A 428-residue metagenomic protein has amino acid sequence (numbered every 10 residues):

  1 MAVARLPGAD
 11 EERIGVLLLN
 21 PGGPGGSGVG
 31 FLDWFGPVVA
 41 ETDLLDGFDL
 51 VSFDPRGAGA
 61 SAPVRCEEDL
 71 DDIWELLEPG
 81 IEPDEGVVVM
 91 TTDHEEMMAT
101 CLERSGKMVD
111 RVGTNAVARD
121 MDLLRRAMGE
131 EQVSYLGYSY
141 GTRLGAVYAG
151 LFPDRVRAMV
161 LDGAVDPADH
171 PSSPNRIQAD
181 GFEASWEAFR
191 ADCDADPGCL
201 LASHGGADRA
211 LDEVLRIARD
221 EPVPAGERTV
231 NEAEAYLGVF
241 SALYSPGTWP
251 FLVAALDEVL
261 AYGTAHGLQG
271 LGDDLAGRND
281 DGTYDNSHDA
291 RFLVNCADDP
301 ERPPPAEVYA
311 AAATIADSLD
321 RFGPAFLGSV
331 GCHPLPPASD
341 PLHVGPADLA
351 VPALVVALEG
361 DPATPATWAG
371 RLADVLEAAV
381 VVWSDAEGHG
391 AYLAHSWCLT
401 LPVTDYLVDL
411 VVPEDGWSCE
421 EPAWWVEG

Functional and structural regions predicted by a protein language model:
M1-G86, E359, R371: N-terminal cap/lid subdomain of alpha/beta-hydrolase-fold enzymes
S27, R119, G137-A149: Glycine-rich nucleophile elbow surrounding the catalytic serine of serine-hydrolase chemistry
V39, R65-L77, A149-R209, D257-G270 (+1 more regions): A catalytic-pocket lid/entrance helix-loop region that shapes and gates access to the active site across common
M128-Y140: Alpha/beta-hydrolase fold nucleophile elbow
D208-V351, L401: Alpha/beta-hydrolase fold active-site neighborhood
P362-T367: Conserved alpha/beta-hydrolase "acid-adjacent" motif
D374-G390: Catalytic histidine neighborhood in serine/cysteine hydrolases with alpha/beta-hydrolase-type architecture
E387-L399: Catalytic histidine-centered segment of alpha/beta-hydrolase-like enzymes
